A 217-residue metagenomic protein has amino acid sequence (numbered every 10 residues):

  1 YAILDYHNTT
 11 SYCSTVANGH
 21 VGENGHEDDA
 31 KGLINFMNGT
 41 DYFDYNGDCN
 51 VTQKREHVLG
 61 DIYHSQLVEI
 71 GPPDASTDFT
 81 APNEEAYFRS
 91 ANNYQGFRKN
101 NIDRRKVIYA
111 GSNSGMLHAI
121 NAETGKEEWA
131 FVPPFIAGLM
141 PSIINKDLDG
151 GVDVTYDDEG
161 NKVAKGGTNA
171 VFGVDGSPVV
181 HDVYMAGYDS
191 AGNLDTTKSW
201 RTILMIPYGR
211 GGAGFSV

Functional and structural regions predicted by a protein language model:
Y1-V217: A fold-level detector for beta-propeller and closely related beta-sheet-rich head/sensor domains
